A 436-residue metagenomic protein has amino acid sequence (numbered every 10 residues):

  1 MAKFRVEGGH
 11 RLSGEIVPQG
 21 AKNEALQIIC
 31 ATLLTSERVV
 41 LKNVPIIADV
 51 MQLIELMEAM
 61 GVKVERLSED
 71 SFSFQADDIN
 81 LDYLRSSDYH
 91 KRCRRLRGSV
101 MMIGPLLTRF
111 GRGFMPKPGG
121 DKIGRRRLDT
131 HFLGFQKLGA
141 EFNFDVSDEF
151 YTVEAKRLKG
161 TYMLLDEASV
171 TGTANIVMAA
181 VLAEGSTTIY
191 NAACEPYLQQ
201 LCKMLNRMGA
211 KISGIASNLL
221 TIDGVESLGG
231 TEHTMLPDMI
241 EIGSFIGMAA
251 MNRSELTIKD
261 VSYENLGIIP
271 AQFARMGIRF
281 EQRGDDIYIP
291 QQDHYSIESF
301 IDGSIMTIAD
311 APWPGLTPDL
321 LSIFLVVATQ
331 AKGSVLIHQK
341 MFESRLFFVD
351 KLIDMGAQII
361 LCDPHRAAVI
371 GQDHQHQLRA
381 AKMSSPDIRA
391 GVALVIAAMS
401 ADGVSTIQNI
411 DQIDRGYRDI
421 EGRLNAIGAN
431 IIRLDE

Functional and structural regions predicted by a protein language model:
M1-E436: Short, structured segments at the rim of ligand-binding sites
